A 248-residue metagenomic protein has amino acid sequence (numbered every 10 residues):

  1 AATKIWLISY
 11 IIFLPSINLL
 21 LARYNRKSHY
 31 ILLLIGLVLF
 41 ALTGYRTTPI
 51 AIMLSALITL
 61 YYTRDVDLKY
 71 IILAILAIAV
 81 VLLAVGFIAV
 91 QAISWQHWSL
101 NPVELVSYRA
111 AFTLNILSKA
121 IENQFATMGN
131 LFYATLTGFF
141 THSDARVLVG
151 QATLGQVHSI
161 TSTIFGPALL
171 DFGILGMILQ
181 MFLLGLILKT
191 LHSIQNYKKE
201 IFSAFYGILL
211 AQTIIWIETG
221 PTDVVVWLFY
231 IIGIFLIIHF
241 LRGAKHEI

Functional and structural regions predicted by a protein language model:
A1, L82-K189: Small-residue-enriched transmembrane helix-hairpin modules in multi-pass membrane proteins
A1-T63, I78-S99, V149-A152: Membrane-embedded catalytic interface detector for glycan/lipid assembly enzymes
Y10, S55-T59, V66-K69, T163 (+2 more regions): Hydrophobic N-terminal alpha-helices or hydrophobic patches in metabolic proteins across all domains of life
L21-K27, Y62-I71, H192-K199: Membrane-interface helix-boundary motifs at transmembrane edges
Y24-R26, L42-R46, R64-V66, F172-M177 (+1 more regions): Transmembrane helix interruption/hinge and helix-loop junction motifs
H29-V38, L73-A79, G185, F202-Q212: Central hydrophobic cores of alpha-helical transmembrane segments in multi-pass integral membrane proteins
I50-A56, K69-L76, W95-W98, A120 (+3 more regions): A cytosolic-side transmembrane-helix exit/cap motif
V157-G166, L170-I248: Hydrophobic alpha-helical segments
